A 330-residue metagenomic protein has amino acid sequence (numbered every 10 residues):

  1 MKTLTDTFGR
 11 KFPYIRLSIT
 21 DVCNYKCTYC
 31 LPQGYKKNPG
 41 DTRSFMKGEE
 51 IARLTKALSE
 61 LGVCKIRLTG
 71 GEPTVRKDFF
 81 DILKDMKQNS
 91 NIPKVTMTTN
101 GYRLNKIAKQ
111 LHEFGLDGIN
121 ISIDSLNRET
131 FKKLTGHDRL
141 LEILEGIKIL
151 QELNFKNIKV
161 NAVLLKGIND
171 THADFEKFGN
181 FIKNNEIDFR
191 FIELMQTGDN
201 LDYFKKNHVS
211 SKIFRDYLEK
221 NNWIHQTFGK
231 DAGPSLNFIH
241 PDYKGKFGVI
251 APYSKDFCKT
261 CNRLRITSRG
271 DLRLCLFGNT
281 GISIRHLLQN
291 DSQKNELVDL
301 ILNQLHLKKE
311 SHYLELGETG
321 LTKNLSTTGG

Functional and structural regions predicted by a protein language model:
M1-Y14, K183-N184, L194-G330: Auxiliary Fe-S-binding modules of radical SAM enzymes
T7-M46, L276: Canonical Radical SAM [4Fe-4S] cluster-binding loop centered on the CxxxCxxC motif and its immediate flanking residues
I19, F189, G270: Residue-level signature of catalytic and energy-coupling elements of molecular machines, predominantly ATP/GTP-dependent
Y25, R128-E129, D256, I282: Glycine-centered loop/turn positions within well-structured domains that cap or flank conserved ligand/cofactor-binding
K26, C30, R76, E129 (+3 more regions): Residues that scaffold the ATP/ADP-binding catalytic core of kinase and kinase-like folds
K26, G70, R269-G270: Residue-level recognition of short loop/turn positions
K36-D41, N127-L134, G198-D202, S283-I284: A short acidic, helix-capping loop that chelates divalent metal ions and anchors anionic groups
F45-L68, E72-I192: Radical SAM/AdoMet-radical enzyme domain recognition
